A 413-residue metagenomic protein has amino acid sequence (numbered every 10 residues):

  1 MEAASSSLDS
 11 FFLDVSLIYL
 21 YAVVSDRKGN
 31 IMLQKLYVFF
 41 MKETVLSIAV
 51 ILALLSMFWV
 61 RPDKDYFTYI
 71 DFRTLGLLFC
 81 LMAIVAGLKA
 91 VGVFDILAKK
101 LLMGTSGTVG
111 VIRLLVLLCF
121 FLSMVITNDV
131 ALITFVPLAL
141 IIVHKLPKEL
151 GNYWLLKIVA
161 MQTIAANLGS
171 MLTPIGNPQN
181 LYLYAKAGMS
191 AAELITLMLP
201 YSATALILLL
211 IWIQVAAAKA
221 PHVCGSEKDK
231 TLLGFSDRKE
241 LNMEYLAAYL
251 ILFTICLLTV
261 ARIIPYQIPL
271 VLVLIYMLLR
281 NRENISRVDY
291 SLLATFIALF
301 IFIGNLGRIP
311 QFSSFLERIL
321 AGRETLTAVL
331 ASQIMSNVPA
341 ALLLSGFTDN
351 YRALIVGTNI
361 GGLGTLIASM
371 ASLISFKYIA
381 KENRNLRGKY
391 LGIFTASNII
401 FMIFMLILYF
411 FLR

Functional and structural regions predicted by a protein language model:
Y21, S25-L46, L52-L55, A217-I251: Intrinsically disordered, low-complexity non-transmembrane regions of multi-pass membrane transporters
L33, A192-R238, L373-R413: Juxtamembrane and boundary regions of transmembrane helices in multi-pass small-molecule transporters and channels
L36-D65, L77-G92, A216-A218, I255-E283 (+2 more regions): Structural signal for alpha-helical transmembrane segments and their membrane-water exit/capping regions in multi-pass
Y69, V91, D95-A98, I251-D349: Transmembrane helical segments that form the transport core of multi-pass membrane transport proteins
F72-T74, M103-V116, L146-I158, M243-A247 (+2 more regions): Membrane-interfacial loop-to-helix junctions in multi-pass transporters
L102, T108-V109, K157-M161, D289-A298: Cytoplasmic-side transmembrane-helix entry/capping segments in multi-pass membrane proteins
V109-L114, K148-M161, A191-M198, Y351-N359 (+1 more regions): Membrane-interface alpha-helices at helix entry/exit sites of multi-pass transporters
F121-M171, Y182, L342-I355, R384 (+2 more regions): Hydrophobic transmembrane alpha-helices that form the pore/transport pathway of multi-pass ion and small-solute
